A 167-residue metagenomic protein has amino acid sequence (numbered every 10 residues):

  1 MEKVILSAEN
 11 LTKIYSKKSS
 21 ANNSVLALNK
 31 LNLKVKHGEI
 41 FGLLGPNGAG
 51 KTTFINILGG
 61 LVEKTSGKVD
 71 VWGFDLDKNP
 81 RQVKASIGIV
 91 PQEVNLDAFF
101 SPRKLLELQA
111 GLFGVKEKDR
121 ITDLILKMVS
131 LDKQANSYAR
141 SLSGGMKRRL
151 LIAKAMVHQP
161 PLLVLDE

Functional and structural regions predicted by a protein language model:
P46-A49: Walker A (P-loop) phosphate-binding loop of ABC-type ATPase nucleotide-binding domains
G67-D75, V83: Conserved ABC transporter NBD signature motif
E107, G111-Q134: Conserved ABC ATPase "signature" region
Y138-L142: Conserved ABC ATPase signature
Q159: Conserved catalytic motifs of ABC-family nucleotide-binding domains
L163-E167: Catalytic Walker B motif of ABC-type/P-loop ATPase nucleotide-binding domains
